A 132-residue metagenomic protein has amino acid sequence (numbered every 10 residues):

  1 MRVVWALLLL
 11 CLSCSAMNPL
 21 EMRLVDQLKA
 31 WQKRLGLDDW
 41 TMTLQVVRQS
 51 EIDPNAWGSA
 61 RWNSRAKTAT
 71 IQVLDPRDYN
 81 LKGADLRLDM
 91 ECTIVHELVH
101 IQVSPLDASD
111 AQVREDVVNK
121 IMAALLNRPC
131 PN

Functional and structural regions predicted by a protein language model:
M1-L7: Sec-dependent signal peptide recognition, specifically the positively charged N-region followed immediately by
L8-A16: Hydrophobic h-region of N-terminal signal peptides that target proteins for export in Gram-negative bacteria
L20-T43: Zn2+-dependent metallopeptidase catalytic core
V47-D75, Y79-N80: Catalytic zinc-binding patch centered on the HExxH motif and its immediate surroundings that defines zinc-dependent
V73-T93: Short pre-active-site segment immediately N-terminal to the catalytic Zn-binding motif
C92-P105: Active-site recognition of the HExxH zinc-binding catalytic motif
L106-N132: Post-HExxH zinc-binding segment in Zn-dependent metallohydrolases
